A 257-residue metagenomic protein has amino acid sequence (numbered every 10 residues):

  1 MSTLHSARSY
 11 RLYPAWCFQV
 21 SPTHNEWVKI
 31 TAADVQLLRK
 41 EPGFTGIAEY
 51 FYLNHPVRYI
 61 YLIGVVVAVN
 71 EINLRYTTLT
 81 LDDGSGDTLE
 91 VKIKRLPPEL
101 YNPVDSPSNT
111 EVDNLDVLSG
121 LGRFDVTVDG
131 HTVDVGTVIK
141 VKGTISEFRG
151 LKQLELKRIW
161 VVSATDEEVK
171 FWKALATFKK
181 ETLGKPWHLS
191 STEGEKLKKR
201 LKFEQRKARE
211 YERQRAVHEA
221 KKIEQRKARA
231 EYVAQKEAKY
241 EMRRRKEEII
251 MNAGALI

Functional and structural regions predicted by a protein language model:
M1-I257: OB-fold and OB-like single-stranded nucleic-acid-recognition modules and their adjacent interaction interfaces
